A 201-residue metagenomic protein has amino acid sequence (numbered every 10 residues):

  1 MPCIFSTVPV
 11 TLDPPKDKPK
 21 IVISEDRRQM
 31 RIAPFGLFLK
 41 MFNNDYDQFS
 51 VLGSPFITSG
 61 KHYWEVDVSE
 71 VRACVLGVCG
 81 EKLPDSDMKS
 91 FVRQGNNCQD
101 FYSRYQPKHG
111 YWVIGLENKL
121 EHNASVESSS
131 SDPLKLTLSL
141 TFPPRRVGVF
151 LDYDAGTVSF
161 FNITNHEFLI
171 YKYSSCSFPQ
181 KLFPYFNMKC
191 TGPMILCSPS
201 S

Functional and structural regions predicted by a protein language model:
M1-S201: Beta-rich ligand-recognition domains in immune and ubiquitin systems
